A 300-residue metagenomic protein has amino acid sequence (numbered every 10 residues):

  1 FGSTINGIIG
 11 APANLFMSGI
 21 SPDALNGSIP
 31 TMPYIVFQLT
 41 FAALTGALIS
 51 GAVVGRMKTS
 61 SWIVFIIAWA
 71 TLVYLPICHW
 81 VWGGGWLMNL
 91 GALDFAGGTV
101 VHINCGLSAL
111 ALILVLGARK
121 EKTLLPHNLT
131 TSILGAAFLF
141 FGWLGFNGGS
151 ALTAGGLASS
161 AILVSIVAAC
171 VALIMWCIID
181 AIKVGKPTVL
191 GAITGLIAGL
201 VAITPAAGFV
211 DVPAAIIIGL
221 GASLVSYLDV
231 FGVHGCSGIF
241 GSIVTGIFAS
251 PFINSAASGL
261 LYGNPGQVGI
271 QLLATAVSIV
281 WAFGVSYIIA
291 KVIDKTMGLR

Functional and structural regions predicted by a protein language model:
F1-R300: Glycine- and aromatic-enriched membrane alpha-helices
